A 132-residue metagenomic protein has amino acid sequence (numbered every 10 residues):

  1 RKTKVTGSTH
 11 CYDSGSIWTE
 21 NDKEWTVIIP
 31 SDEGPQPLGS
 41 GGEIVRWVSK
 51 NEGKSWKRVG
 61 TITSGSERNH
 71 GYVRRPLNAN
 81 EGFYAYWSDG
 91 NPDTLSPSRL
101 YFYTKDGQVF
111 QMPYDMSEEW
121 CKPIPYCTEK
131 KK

Functional and structural regions predicted by a protein language model:
R1-K132: Extracellular, repeat-based ectodomains that mediate carbohydrate processing or recognition
